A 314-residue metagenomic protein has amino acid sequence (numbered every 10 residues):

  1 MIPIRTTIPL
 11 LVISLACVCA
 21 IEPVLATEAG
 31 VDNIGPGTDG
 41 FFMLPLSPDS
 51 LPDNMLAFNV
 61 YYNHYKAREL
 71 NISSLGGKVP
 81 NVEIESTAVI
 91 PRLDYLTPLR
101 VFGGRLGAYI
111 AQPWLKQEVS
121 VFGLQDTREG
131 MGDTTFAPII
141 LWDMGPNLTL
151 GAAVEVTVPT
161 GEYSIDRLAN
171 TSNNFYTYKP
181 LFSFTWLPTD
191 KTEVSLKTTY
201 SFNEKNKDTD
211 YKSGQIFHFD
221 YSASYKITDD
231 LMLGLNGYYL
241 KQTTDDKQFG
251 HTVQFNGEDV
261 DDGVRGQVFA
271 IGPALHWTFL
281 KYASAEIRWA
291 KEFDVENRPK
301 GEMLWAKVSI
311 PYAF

Functional and structural regions predicted by a protein language model:
M1-G37, F314: Cleavable N-terminal export/targeting peptides
E28, L46-M55, T97-G107, V121 (+6 more regions): Short loop/turn motifs that connect adjacent beta-strands in outer-membrane beta-barrel proteins
E28-I34, H64-A88, F122-T127, L168-A169 (+1 more regions): Surface-exposed strand-loop-strand hairpins of Gram-negative outer-membrane beta-barrel proteins
I34-G35, F58-H64, A108-W114, A152-V158 (+4 more regions): Transmembrane beta-barrel strands of outer-membrane/channel proteins
P48, V60, P91-Y95, F136-W142 (+5 more regions): Residues on the lipid-exposed face of transmembrane beta-strands in outer-membrane beta-barrel proteins
N54, E83-P91, R128-T134, S172-Y178 (+3 more regions): Residues that define the transmembrane beta-barrel architecture of outer-membrane proteins
N63, A67-N71, L75-K78, D210-F314: Outer membrane beta-barrel transmembrane domains
G107, P113-N206, K212, E258 (+1 more regions): Outer-membrane pore/translocation modules
